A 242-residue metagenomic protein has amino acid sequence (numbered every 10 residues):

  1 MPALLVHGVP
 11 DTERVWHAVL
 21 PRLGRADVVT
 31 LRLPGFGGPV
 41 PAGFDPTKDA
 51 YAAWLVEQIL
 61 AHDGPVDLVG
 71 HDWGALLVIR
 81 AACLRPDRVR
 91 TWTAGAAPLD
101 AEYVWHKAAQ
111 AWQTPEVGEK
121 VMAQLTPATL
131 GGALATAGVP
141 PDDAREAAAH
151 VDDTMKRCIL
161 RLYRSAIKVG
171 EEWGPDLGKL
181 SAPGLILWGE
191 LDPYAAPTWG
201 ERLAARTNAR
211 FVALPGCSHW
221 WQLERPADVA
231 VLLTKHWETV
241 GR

Functional and structural regions predicted by a protein language model:
M1-V40: Conserved HGGG/HGGXW glycine-rich cap/lid loop of the alpha/beta-hydrolase fold
L4-G8, H71, W188: The conserved beta1-alpha1 loop
T30-V69, C83, V231: Active-site loop/oxyanion-hole signature of alpha/beta-hydrolase fold enzymes
G70, G74, V78: Gly/Ala-rich beta-loop-alpha elbow adjacent to hydrolase catalytic centers
C83, T91-V121: Flexible "cap/lid" loop of the alpha/beta hydrolase fold
Y103, Q124-G178: Conserved alpha/beta-hydrolase catalytic His-Asp/Glu region
T154-A205, A213-P215, Q222: Conserved serine/cysteine hydrolase catalytic core
C217-A230: Catalytic histidine-centered segment of alpha/beta-hydrolase-like enzymes
